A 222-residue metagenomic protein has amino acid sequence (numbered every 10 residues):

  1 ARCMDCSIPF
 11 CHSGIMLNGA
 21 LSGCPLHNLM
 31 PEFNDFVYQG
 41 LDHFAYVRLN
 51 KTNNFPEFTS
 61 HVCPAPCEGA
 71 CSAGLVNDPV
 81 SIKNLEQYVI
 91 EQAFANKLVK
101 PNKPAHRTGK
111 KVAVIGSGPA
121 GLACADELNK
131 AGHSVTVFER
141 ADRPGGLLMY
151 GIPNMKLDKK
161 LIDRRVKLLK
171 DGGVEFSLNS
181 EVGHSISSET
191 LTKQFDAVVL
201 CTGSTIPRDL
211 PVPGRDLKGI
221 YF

Functional and structural regions predicted by a protein language model:
A1-K111, K159, V198-Y221: Ferredoxin-type iron-sulfur electron-transfer modules and their immediate structural context
G14, C24-Q39, L49, L75 (+3 more regions): Beta1-alpha1 glycine-rich phosphate/pyrophosphate-binding loop at the start of Rossmann-like nucleotide-binding domains
N54, C67, G146, I186-S187: Short secondary-structure boundary/hinge segments and terminal tails
L178-T192: A conserved short coil-to-beta-strand element within the FAD-binding core of flavoproteins
E189-C201: Short, electropositive alpha-helical surface patch
